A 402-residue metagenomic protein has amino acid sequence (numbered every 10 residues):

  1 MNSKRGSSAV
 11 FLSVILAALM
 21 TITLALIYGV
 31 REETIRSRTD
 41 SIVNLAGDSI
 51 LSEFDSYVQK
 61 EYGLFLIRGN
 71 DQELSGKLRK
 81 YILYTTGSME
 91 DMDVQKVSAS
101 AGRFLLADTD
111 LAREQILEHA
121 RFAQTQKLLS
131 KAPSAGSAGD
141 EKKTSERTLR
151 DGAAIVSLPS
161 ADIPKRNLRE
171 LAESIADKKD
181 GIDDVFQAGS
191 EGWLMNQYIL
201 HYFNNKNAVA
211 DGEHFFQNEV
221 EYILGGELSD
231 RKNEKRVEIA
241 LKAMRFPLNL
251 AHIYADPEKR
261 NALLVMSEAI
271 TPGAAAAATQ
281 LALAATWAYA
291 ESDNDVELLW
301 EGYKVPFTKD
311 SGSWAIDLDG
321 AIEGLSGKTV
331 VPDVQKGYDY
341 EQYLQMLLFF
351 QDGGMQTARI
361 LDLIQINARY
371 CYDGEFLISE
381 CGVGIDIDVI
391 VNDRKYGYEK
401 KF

Functional and structural regions predicted by a protein language model:
N2-G76: Alpha-helical assembly-interface signal, strongest on the long, hydrophobic N-terminal helix that forms
G63-F402: Long, compositionally biased low-complexity segments
